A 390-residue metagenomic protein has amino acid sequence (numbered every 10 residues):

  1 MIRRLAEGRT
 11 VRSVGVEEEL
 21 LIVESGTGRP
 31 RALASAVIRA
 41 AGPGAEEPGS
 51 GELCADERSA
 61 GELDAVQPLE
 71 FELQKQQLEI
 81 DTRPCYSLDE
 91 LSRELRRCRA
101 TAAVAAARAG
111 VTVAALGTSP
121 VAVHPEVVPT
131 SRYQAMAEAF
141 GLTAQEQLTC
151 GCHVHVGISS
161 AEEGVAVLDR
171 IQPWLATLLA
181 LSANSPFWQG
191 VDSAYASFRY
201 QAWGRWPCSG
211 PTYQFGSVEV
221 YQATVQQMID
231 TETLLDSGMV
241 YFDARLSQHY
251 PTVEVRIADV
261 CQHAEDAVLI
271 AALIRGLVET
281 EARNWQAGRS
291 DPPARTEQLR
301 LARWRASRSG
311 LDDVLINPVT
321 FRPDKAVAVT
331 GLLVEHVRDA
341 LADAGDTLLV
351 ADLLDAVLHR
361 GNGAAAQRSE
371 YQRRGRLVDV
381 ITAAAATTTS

Functional and structural regions predicted by a protein language model:
M1-A105, A109, P125, W203-S390: C-terminal accessory/tail domains of diverse enzymes
L116, P120-A122, S131, M136-C152 (+2 more regions): Metal-dependent DNA replication initiation modules
